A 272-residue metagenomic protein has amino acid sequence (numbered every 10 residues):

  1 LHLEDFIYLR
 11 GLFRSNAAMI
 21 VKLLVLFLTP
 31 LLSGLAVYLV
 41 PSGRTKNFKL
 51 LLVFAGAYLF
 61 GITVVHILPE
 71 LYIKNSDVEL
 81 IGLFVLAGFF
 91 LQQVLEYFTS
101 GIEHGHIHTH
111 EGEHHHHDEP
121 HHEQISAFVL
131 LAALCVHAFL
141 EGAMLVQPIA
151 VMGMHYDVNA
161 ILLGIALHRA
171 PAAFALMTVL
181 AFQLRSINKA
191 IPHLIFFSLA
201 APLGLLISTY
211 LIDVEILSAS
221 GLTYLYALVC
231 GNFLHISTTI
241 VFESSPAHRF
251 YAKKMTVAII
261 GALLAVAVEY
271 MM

Functional and structural regions predicted by a protein language model:
H2-M272: Intrinsically disordered, metal-sensing/regulatory segments
